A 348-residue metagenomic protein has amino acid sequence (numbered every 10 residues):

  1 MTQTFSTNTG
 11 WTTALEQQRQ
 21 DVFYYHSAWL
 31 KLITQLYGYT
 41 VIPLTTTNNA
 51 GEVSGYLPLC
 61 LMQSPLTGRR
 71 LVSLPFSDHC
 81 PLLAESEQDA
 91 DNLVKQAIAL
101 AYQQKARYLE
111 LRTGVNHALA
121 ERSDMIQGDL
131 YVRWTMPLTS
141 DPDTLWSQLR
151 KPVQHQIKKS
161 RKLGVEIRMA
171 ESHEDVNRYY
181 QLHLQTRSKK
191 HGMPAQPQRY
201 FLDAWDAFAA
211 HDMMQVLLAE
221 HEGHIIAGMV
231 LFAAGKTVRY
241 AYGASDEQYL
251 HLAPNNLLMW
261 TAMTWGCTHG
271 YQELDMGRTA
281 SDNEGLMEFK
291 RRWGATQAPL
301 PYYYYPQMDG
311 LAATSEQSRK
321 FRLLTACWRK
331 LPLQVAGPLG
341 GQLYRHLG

Functional and structural regions predicted by a protein language model:
T2-A50, L57-G68, T113-H251: A conserved beta-strand-loop-helix scaffold within acyl/acetyltransferase catalytic domains
T40, K105-R107, G270: Short loop/turn motifs at secondary-structure junctions
P43, L61, A120-T144, Y271-G348: Active-site/acyl-donor-binding loops of N-acyltransferases
L44-T47, S54-Y56, S77, D91-L100 (+1 more regions): Aromatic (often tryptophan-rich) hydrophobic motifs at membrane interfaces
V72-N116: A gly/proline- and charged-residue-enriched helix-loop-helix capping module
S77-H79, K162-E166, Y271: Short, solvent-exposed beta-strand edge segments and adjacent coil->beta transition regions
E110, R168, E273-G277: Short catalytic-loop micro-motif centered on adjacent basic/acidic residues
